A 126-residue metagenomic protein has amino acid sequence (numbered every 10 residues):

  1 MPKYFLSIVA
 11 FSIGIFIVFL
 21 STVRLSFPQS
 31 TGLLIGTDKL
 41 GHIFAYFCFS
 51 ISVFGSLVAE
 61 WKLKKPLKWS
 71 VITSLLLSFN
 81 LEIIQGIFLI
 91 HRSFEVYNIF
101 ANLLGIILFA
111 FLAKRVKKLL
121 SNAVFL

Functional and structural regions predicted by a protein language model:
M1-I99, L103-L126: Bulky hydrophobic segments
